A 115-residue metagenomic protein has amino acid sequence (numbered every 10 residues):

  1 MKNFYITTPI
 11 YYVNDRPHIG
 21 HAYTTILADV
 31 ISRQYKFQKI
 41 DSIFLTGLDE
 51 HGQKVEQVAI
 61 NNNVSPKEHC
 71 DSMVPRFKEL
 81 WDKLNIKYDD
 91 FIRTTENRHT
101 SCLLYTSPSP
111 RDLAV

Functional and structural regions predicted by a protein language model:
M1-M73, I92-L103: N-terminal catalytic cores of NTP/NDP-binding nucleotidyl/phosphoryl-transfer enzymes
D41, K83, D112-A114: A very general structural signal that marks isolated residues within well-ordered alpha-helical segments
F77-L80, L84: A glycine-rich helix N-cap at a beta->alpha junction
D89: Divalent metal-dependent hydrolysis catalytic cores, especially in the metallo-beta-lactamase
Y105-P108, D112-V115: Single conserved hydrophobic/aromatic residue that forms the stacking wall/gate of nucleotide- or nucleobase-binding
